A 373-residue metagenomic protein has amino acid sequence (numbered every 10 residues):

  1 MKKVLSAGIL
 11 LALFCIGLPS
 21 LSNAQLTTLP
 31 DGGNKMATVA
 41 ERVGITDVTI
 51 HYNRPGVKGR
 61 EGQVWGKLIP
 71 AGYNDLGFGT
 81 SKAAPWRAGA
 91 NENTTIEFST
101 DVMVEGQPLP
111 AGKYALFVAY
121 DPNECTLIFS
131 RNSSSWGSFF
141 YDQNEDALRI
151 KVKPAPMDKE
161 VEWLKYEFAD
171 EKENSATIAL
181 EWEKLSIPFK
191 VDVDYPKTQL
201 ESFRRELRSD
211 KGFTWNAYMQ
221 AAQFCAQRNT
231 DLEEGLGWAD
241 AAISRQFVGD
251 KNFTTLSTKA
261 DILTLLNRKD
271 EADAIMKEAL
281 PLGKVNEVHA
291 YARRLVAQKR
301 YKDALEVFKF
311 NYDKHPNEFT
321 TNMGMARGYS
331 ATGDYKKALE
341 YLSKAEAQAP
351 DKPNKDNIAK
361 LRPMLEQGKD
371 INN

Functional and structural regions predicted by a protein language model:
M1-T27: Bacterial Sec-dependent N-terminal signal peptides
A24-G33, I371: Cleaved targeting-peptide boundary
G32-R60: N-terminal targeting signals for Sec/Tat export/insertion, comprising classic cleavable signal peptides
H51-A111, F117-N216: Extended, well-structured beta-strand/loop surface patches that form recognition or cofactor-anchoring regions within
F203-D210, I243, F247, L280 (+3 more regions): A conserved position within tetratricopeptide repeats
N216-P316, T320-T321: Alpha-helical adaptor scaffolds
T264, K277-G283, S330-P353: TPR/TPR-like (Sel1-like) alpha-helical repeat modules
T264-A272, R300-K302, E306, A331-E340 (+1 more regions): Alpha-helical linker/edge segments of TPR/alpha-solenoid repeat scaffolds and analogous pre-/post-domain helices
